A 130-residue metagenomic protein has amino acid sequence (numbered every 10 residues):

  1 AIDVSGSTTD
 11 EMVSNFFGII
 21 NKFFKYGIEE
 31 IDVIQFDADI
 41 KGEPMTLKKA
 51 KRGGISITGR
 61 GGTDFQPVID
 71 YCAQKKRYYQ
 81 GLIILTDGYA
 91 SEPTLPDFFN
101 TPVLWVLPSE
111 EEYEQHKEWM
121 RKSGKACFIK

Functional and structural regions predicted by a protein language model:
A1-K130: Acidic, low-complexity intrinsically disordered regions
